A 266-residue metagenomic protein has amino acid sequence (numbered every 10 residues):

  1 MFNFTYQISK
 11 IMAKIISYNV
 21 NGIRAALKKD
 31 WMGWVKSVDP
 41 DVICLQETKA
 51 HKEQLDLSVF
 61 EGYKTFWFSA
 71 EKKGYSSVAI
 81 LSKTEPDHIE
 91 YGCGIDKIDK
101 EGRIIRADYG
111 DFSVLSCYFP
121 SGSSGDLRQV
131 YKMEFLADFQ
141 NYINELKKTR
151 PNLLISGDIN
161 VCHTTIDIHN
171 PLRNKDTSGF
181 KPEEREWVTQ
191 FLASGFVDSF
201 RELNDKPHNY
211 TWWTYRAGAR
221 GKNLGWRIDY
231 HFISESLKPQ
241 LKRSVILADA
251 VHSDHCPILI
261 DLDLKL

Functional and structural regions predicted by a protein language model:
F2-F60, K64, A70-V78, Y91 (+1 more regions): N-terminal, active-site-proximal structural segment of metallo-dependent hydrolase catalytic domains
A13-N21, D111-S123, S156: Active-site-proximal beta-strand elements of phosphoester/diester hydrolases
Y18-N19, V35-E53, V114, I143-T165 (+4 more regions): Active-site beta-strand/loop signature of hydrolases that rely on acidic residues for catalysis
V42, G62-K64, A137-L224, I228: Metal-dependent phosphoesterases centered on the DNase I-like endonuclease/exonuclease/phosphatase
K49, L55-G122: Structured beta-strand-rich core segments of catalytic domains in phosphoester-bond hydrolases
K73-I89, P207, G218-P239: Conserved beta strand-loop-helix elements of the APE1-like EEP
K83, A107-G110, S234-E235, I260-K265: Active-site beta-strand termini and strand-to-loop segments that position acidic
G94-I95, P120-L136, L172-D176: Surface-exposed cleft-lining segments at the edges of enzyme active sites
